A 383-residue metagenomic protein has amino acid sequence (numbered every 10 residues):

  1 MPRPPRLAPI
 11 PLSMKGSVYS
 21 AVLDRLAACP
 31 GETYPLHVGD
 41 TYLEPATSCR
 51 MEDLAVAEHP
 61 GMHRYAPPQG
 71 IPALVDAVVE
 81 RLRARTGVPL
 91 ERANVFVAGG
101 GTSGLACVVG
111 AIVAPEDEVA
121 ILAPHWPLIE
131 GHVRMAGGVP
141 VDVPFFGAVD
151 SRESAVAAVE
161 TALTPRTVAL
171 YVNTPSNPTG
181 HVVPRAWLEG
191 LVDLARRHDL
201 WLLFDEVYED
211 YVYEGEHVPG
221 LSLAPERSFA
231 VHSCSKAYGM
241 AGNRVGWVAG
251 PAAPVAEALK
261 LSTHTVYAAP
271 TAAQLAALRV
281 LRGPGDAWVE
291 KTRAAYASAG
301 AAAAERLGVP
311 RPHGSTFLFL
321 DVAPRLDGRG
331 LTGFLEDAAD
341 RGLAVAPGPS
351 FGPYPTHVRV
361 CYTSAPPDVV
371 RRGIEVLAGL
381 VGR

Functional and structural regions predicted by a protein language model:
R3, P9-G100, C107, V280-G283 (+1 more regions): N-terminal small-domain helix-loop-helix segment of the aminotransferase-like
C29, A136, R197-H198, R341: Helix C-cap/helix->beta junction micro-motif
T33-P35, V231, G308-H313, P349-S350: Short beta-strand
M62-D193, D210-A224, F229, D368-V370 (+1 more regions): Conserved core of the PLP fold type I
E80, E160, D340-A344, F351-R383: PLP-dependent enzyme catalytic core of the Aspartate aminotransferase-like
E226-A297: Conserved core segment of the aminotransferase class I/II
L278, R293-A304, V309-A323, Y354: Conserved glycine-rich beta-strand-loop-beta hairpin in the small C-terminal domain of fold type I
L326-F334, D368-R372: Short, conserved charged micro-motifs
